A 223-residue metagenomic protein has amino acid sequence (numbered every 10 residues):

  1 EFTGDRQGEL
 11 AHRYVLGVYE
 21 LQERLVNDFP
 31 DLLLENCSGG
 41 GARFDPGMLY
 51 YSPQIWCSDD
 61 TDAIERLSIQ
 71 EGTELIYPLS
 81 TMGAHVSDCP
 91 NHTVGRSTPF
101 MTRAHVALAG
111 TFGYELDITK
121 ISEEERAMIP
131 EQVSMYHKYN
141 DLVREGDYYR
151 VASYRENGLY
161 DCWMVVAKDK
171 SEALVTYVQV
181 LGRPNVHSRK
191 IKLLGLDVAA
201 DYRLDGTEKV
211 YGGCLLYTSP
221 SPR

Functional and structural regions predicted by a protein language model:
E1-L16: Aromatic- and acidic-residue-enriched carbohydrate-binding clefts of CAZyme catalytic domains
H12-T119: Glycan-recognition surfaces
N36-F44, E125-R126, R150-R155: A glycine-rich phosphate-binding loop feature that marks nucleotide/adenosyl-phosphate handling sites
H92-G95, V186-R189, D205: Short conserved micro-motifs at the rims of enzyme active sites and ligand-binding pockets
H105-Y148: Catalytic cores of secreted or luminal carbohydrate-active enzymes
Y154-V198: Carbohydrate-binding surface patches
L194-E208: Solvent-exposed beta-hairpin/edge-strand motifs
Y217-P222: Conserved small/polar residues in nucleotide/adenosyl-binding loops
